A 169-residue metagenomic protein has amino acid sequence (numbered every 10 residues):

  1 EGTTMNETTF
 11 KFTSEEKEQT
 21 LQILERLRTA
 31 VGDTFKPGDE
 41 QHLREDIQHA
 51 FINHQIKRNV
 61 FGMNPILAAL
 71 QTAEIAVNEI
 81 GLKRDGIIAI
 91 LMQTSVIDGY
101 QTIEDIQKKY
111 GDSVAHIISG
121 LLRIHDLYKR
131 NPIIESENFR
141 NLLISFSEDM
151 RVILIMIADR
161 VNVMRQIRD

Functional and structural regions predicted by a protein language model:
G2-D169: Active-site helical microenvironments for divalent-metal-assisted chemistry
